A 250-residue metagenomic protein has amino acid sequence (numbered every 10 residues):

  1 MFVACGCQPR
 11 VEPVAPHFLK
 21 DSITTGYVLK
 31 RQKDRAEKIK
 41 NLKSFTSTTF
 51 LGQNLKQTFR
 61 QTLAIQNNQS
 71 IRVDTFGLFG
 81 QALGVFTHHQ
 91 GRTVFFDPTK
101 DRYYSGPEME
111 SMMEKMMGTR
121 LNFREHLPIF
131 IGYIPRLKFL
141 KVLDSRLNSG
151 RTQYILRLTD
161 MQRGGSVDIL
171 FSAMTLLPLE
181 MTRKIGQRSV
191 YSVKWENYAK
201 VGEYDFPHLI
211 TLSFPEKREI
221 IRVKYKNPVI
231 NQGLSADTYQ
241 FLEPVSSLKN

Functional and structural regions predicted by a protein language model:
F2-A4: Bacterial Sec-type N-terminal signal peptides, specifically the leucine/valine-rich hydrophobic h-region
G6-T58, S246-N250: N-terminal leader/targeting segments and the immediate start of mature chains
D34-L42, N54-Q57, A64-Q69, M174 (+1 more regions): Edge/loop elements at the starts and ends of beta-strands within beta-rich repeat scaffolds
S47-L51, L78-Q81, R188, P215-K217: Hydrophobic lipid-interacting interfaces of membrane-associated proteins
S70-R124: An acidic-aromatic
E108, M116-S145, S247-N250: C-terminal low-complexity, charged extensions that often adopt amphipathic alpha-helices
V142-L248: Gly/Pro-enriched, hydrophobic low-complexity segments that function as extracytoplasmic propeptides/linkers
